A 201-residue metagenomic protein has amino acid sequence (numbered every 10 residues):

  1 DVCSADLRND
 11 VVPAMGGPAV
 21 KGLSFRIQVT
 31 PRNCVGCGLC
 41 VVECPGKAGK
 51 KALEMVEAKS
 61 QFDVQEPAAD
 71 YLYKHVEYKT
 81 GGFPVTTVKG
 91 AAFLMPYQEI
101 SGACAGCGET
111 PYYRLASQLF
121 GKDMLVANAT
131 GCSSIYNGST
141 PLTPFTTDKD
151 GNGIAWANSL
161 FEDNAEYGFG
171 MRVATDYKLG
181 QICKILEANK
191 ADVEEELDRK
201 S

Functional and structural regions predicted by a protein language model:
V2-S4: Short, small-residue-biased leader/transition segments that mark boundaries at the very start of proteins
L7-Q118, K122-L125, S134, T140-T143 (+2 more regions): Flanking helices and flexible, charged tails adjoining ferredoxin-like Fe-S electron-transfer domains in multi-subunit
G131: Beta-strand-dominated lipid-handling architectures at cellular/organellar boundaries
T147-K149: Glycine-rich phosphate-binding loop of actin/hexokinase-like ATP-binding domains
L160-K200: N-terminal leader/propeptide and maturation segments of large enzyme subunits in energy/redox metabolism and hydrolases
